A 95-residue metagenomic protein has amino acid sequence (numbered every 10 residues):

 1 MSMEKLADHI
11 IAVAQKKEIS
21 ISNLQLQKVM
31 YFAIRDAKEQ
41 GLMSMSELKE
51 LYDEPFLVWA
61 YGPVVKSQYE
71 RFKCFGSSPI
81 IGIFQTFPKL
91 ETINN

Functional and structural regions predicted by a protein language model:
M1-N95: Conserved, aromatic- and glycine-enriched, well-ordered alpha/beta core segments that occur as contiguous structural
